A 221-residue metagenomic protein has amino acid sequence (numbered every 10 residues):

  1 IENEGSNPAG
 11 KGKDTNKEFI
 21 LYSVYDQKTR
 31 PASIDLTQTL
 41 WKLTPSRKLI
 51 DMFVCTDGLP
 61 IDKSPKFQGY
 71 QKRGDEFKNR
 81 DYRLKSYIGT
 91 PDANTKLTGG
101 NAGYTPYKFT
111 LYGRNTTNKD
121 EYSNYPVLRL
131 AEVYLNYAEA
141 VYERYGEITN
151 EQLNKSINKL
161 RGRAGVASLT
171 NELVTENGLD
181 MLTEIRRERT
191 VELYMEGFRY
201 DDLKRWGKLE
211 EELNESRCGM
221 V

Functional and structural regions predicted by a protein language model:
I1-I34, P65-V221: Acidic/polar-rich alpha-helix caps and helix-coil junctions
I34-L40: Active-site-adjacent substrate-recognition loops and nearby beta-strands within hydrolase catalytic domains
L40-L59: Short, cationic low-complexity segments
D62: Short, electropositive, low-hydrophobicity segments enriched in small/polar residues
